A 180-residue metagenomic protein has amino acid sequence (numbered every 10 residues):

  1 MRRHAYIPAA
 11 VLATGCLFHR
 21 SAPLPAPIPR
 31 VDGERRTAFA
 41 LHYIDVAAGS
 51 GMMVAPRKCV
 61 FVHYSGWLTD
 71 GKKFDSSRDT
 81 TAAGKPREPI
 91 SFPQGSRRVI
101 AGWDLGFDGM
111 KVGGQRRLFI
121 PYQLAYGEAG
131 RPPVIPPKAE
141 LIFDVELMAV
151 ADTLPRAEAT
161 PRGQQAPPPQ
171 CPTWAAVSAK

Functional and structural regions predicted by a protein language model:
R2-Y6, T14-K180: Cross-family detector of peptidyl-prolyl cis-trans isomerase
